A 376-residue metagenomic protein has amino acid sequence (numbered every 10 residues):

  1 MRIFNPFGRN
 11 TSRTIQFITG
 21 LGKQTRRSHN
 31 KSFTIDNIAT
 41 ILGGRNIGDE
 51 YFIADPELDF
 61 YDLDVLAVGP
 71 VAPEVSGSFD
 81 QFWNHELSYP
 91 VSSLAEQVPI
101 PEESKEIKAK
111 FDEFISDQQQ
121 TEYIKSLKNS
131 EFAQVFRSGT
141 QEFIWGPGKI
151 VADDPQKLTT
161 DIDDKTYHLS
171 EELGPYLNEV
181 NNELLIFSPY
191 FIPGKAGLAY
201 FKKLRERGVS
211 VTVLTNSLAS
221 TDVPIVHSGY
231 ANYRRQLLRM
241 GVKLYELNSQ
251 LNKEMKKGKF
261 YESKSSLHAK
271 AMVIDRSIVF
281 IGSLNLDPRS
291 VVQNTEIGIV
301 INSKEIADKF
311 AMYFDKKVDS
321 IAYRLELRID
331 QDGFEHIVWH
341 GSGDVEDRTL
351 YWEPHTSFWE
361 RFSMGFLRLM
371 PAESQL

Functional and structural regions predicted by a protein language model:
M1-K31, I35-L376: Charged, low-complexity intrinsically disordered terminal segments
